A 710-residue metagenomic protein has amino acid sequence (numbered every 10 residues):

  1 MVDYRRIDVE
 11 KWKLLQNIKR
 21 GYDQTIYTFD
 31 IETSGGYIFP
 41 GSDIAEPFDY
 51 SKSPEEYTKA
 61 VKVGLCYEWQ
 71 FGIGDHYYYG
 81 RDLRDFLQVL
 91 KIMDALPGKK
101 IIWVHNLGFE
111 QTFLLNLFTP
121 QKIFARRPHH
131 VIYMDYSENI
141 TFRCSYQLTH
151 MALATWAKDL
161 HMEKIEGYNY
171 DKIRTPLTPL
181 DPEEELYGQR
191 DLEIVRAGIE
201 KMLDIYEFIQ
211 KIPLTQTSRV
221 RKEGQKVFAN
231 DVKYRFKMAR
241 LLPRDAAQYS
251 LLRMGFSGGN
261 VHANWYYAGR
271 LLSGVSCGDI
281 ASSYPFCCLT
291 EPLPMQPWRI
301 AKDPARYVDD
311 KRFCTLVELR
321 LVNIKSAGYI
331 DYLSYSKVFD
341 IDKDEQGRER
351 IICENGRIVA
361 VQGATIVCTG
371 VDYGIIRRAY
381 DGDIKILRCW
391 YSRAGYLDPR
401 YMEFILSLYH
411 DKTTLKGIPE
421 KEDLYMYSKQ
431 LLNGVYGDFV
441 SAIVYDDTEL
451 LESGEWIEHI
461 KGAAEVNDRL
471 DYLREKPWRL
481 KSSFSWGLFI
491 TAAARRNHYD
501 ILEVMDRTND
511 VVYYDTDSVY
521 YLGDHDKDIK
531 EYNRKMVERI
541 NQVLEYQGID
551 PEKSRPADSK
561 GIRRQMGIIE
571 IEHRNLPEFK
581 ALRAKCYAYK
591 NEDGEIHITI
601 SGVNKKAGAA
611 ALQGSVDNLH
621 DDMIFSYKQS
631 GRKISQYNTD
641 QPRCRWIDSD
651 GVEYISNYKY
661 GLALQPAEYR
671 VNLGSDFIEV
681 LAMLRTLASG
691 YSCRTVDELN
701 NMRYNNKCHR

Functional and structural regions predicted by a protein language model:
M1-Y27, I31: N-terminal accessory regions of nucleic-acid-interacting proteins
Y22-D23, Y37, D49-N106, Q111-R710: Conserved acidic
I31-I38: Ser/Thr-glycine-rich phosphate-binding loops at phosphate-binding pockets of nucleotides, nucleotide cofactors
G41-D43: Short, flexible/disordered intra-domain loops and linkers
